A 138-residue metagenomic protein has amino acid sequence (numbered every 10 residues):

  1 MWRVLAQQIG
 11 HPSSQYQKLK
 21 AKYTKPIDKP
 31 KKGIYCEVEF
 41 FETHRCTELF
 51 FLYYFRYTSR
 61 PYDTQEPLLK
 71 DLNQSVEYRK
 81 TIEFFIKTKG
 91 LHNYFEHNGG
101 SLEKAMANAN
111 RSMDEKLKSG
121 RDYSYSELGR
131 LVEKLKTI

Functional and structural regions predicted by a protein language model:
A6-I138: C-terminal accessory helical subdomains adjacent to catalytic cores in phosphodiester- and nucleotide-handling enzymes
